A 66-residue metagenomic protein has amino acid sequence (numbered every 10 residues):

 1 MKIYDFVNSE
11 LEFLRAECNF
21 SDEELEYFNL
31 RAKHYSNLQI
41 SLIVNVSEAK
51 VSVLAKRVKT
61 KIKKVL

Functional and structural regions predicted by a protein language model:
K2-E17: Short, Lys/Arg-enriched N-terminal segment that forms or immediately precedes the first helix of a structured domain
E17-E24: Short helix-coil-helix linker/hinge
Y27-F28: A short pre-motif secondary-structure segment
Q39, K50: Residues in the helix-turn-helix
I40-V44: Short alpha-helical "recognition helix" segments of helix-turn-helix
K59-L66: Short, Lys/Arg-enriched C-terminal cap helix and immediately downstream tail that follows
